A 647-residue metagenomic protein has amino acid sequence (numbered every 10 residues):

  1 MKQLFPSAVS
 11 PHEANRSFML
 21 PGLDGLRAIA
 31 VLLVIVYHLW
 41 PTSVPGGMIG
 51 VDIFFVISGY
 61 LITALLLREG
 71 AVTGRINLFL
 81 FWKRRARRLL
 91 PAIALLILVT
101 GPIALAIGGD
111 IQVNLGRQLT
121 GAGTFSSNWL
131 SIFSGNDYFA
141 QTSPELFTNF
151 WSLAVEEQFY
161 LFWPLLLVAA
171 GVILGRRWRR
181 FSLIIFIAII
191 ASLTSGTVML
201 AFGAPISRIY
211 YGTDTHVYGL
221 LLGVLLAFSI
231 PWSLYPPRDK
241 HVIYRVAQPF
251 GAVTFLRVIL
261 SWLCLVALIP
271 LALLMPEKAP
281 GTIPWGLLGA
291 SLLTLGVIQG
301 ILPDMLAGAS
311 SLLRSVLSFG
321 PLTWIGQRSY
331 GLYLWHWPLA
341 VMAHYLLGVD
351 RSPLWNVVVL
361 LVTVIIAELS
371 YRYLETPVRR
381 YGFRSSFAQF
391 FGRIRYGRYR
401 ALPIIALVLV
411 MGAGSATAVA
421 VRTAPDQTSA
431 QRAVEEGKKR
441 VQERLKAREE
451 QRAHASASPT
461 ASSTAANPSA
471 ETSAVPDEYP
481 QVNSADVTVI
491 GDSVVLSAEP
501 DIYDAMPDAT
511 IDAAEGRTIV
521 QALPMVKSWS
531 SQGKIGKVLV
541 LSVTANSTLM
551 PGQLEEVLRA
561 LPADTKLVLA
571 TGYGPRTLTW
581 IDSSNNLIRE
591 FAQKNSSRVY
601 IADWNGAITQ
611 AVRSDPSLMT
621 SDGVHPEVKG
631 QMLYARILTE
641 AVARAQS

Functional and structural regions predicted by a protein language model:
K2-G25, I29-A420: Hydrophobic membrane-embedded alpha-helices and membrane-water interface caps/short interhelical or interfacial loops
V56, I490-G491, A570: Short hydrophobic segments within beta-strands
G348-P353, V364, R372, T376-K537 (+9 more regions): Extracellular/periplasmic envelope-modification machinery, especially enzymes that add or remove acyl/ester groups on
D512, L539-T544, V568-G572: Conserved beta-strand segments of the P-loop GTPase G domain that flank and frequently precede/overlap
Q532-K534, L558-D564: Short, conserved loop/helix-junction motifs that constitute active-site signature segments in enzyme catalytic cores
Q553-V557, S584-I588: A general structural detector for well-ordered alpha-helical segments in enzyme core domains, enriched
A563-K566, S597: A short helix->loop->beta-strand "cap" motif at the edges of active sites that frequently abuts
